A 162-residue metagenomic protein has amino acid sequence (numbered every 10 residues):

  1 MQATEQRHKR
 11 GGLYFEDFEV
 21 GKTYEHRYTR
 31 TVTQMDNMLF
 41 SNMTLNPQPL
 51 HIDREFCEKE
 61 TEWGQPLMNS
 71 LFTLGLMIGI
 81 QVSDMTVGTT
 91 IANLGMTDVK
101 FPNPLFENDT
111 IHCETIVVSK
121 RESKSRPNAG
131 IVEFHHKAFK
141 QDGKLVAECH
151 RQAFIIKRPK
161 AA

Functional and structural regions predicted by a protein language model:
M1-E19, F101-T110, E114-A162: HotDog/MaoC-like acyl-thioester-processing domains
Q2-L94, K157-A162: Hot-dog-fold acyl-thioester-processing enzymes
